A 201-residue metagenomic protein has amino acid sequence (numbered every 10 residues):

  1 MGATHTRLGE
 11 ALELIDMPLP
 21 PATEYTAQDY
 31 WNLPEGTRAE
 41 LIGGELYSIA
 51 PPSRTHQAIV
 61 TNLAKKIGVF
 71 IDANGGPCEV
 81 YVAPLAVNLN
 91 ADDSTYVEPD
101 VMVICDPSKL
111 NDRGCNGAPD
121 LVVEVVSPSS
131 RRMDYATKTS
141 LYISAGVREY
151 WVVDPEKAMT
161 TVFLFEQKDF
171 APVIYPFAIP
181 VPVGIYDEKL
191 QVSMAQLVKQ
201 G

Functional and structural regions predicted by a protein language model:
M1-G201: Gly/Pro/Ser/Thr-rich low-complexity, intrinsically disordered segments predominantly at protein N-termini
